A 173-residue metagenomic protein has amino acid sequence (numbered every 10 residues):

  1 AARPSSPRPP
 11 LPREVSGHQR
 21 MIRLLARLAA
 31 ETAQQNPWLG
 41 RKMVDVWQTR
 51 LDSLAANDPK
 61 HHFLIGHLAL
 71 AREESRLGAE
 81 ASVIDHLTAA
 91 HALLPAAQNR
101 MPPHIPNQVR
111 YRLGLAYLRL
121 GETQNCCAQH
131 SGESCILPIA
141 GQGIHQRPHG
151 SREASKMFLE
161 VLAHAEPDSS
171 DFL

Functional and structural regions predicted by a protein language model:
R3-Q34, D58-E73, H104-Q142, S169-L173: Amphipathic alpha-helical repeat scaffolds of TPR domains
P4-P9, L39-A56, A89-A96: Repeat-mediated protein-protein interaction surfaces in helical alpha-solenoids
S16, Q35-W38, K42, L77-A79: Short helix-adjacent coil turns
G17-I22, G40, V44, A154: Short amphipathic alpha-helical segments that mediate assembly, nucleic-acid/protein binding, or membrane association
R23, R27, T49, D85 (+1 more regions): Charged/polar, solvent-exposed surface patches and flexible loops
Q34, W38, H145-P148: Charge-dense, low-complexity intrinsically disordered segments
G40, W47, G66-H67, H86 (+5 more regions): Amphipathic coiled-coil alpha-helices
R72, G78-A81, D85, A92-P106 (+1 more regions): Short coil/linker segments at helix-helix boundaries
